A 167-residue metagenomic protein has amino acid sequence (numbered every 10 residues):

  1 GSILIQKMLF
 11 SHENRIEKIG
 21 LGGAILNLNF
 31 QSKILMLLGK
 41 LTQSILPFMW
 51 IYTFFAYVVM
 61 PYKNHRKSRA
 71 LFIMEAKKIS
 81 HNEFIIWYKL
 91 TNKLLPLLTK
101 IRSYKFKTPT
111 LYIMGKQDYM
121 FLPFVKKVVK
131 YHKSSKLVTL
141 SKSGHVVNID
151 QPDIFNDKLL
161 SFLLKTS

Functional and structural regions predicted by a protein language model:
G1-S2: Catalytic nucleophile loop
I5-F10, N156, L160: Short, hydrophobic alpha-helix immediately C-terminal to the catalytic nucleophile
Q6-S11, I16-L46: Flexible "cap/lid" loop of the alpha/beta hydrolase fold
F30-S32, F48-Y104: Conserved alpha/beta-hydrolase catalytic His-Asp/Glu region
S103-K107, K130-H132: Short, conserved loop/helix-junction motifs that constitute active-site signature segments in enzyme catalytic cores
F106, Y112-M114: Short beta-strand/loop motif that positions the catalytic acidic residue of the alpha/beta-hydrolase fold
Y119-F124: Conserved alpha/beta-hydrolase "acid-adjacent" motif
S135-S167: Catalytic active-site module of serine/aspartate enzymes centered on a nucleophile-bearing elbow/loop
